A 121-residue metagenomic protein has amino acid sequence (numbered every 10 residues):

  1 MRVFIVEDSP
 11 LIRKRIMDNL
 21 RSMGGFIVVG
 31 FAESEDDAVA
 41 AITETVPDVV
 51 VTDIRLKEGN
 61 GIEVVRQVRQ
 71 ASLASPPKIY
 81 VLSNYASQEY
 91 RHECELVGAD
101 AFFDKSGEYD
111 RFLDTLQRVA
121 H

Functional and structural regions predicted by a protein language model:
E7: Conserved acidic carboxylate
P10-G30: Two-component/phosphorelay signaling modules centered on CheY-like receiver
F31-V49: Acidic, metal-coordinating helix/loop segments flanking the phosphotransfer/catalytic sites of two-component signaling
S34, N60-E63: Acidic catalytic/metal-coordinating carboxylates
D53-I54: Active-site residues of response regulator receiver
I62-S75: Short amphipathic alpha-helix used as the core "switch/output" element in two-component signaling
E63, A86-F103, G107: Alpha4 helix (beta4-alpha4-beta5 surface) of REC/receiver domains from two-component response regulators
